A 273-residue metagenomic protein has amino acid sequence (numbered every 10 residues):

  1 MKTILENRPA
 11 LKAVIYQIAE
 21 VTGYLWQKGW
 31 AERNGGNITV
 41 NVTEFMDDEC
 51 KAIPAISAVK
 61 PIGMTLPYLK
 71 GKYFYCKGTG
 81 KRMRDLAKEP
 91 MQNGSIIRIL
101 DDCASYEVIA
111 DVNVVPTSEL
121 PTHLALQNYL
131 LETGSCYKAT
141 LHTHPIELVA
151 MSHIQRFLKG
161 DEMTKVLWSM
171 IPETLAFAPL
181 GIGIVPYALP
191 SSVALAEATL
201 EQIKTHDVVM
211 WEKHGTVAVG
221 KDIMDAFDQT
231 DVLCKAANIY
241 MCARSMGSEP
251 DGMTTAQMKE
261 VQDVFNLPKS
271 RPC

Functional and structural regions predicted by a protein language model:
M1-C273: Glycine-rich flexible loops
